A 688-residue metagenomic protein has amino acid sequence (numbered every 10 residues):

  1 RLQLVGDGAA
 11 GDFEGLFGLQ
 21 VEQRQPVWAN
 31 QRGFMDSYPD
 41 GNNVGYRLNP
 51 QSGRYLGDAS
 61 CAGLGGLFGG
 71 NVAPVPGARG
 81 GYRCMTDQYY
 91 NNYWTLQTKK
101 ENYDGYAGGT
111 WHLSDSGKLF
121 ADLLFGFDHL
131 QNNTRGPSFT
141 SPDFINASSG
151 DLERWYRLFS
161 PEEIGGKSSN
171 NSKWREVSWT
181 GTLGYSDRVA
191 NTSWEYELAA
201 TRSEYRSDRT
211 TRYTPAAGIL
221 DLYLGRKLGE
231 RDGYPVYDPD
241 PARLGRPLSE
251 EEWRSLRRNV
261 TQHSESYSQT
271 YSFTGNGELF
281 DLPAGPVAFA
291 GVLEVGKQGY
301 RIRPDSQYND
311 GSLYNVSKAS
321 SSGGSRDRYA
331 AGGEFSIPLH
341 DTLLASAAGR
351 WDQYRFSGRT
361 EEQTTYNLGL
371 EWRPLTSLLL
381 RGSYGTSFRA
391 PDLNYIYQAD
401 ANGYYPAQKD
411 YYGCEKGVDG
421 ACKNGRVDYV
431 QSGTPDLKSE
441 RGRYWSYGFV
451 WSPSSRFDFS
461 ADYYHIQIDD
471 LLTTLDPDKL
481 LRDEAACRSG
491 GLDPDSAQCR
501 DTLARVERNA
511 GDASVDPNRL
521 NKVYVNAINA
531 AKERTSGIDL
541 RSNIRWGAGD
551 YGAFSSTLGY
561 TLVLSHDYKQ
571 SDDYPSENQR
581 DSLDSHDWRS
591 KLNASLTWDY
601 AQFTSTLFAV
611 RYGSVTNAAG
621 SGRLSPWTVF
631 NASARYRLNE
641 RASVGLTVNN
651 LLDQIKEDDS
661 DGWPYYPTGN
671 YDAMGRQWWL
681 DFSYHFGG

Functional and structural regions predicted by a protein language model:
R1-R24, A29-G33, D104-H112, F120-L124 (+7 more regions): Predominantly transmembrane beta-strands of Gram-negative outer membrane beta-barrel pores used for transport
L2-L4, Y103-A107, V177-L183, Y267-F273 (+9 more regions): Hydrophobic, lipid-facing positions within transmembrane beta-strands of outer-membrane proteins
G6-G8, G109-W111, D187-V189, G277-D281 (+11 more regions): Residue-level signature of outer-membrane beta-barrel architecture
A10-D12, V21-Q25, F125-H129, A200-D208 (+14 more regions): Transmembrane beta-strands of outer-membrane beta-barrel pores
D12-G15, S116-L119, T192-Y196, V287 (+10 more regions): Repeated loop/turn-to-beta-strand initiation elements of outer-membrane beta-barrel proteins
V27, Q31-D40, G66-K100, S116-R326 (+3 more regions): Surface-exposed, low-complexity loop segments enriched in small/polar and acidic residues
G218, D458, D469, L564-D567 (+2 more regions): C-terminal beta-signal and adjacent terminal beta-strands/loops of Gram-negative outer-membrane beta-barrel proteins
G403, F554-R637, L652-D653, Y666: C-terminal beta-barrel architecture of Gram-negative outer-membrane proteins
